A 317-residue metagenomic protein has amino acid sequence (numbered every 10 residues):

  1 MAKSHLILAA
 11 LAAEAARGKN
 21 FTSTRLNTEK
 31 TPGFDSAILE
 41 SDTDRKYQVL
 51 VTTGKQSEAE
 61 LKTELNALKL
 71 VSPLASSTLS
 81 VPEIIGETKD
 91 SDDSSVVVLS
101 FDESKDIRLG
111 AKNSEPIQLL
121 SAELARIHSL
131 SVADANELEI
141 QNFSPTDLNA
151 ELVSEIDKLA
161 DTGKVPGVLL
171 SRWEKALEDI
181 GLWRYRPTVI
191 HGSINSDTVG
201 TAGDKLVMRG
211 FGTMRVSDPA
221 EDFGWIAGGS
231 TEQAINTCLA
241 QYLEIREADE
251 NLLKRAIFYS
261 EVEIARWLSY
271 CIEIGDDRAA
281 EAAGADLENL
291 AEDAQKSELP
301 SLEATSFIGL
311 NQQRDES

Functional and structural regions predicted by a protein language model:
M1-A16, A294-S317: Regulatory N- and C-terminal appendages and interdomain linkers associated with kinase/kinase-like NTP transferase
S4-K19, V132-H191: An alpha-helical support segment within catalytic cores of ATP-dependent transferases
N27-E139: ATP-binding pocket architecture of kinase catalytic cores
G33-S41, K175-E221: Active-site acidic catalytic loop and adjacent metal/ATP-binding pocket of ATP-dependent phosphoryl transfer enzymes
D90, V96-G110, S129-A133, V153-D161 (+4 more regions): A glycine-centered beta->alpha junction motif in the catalytic cores of kinase/phosphotransferase enzymes
T201-L252: Active-site Asp-x-Gly
S230-A291: A conserved long alpha-helix in the C-terminal portion of kinase-like catalytic domains
